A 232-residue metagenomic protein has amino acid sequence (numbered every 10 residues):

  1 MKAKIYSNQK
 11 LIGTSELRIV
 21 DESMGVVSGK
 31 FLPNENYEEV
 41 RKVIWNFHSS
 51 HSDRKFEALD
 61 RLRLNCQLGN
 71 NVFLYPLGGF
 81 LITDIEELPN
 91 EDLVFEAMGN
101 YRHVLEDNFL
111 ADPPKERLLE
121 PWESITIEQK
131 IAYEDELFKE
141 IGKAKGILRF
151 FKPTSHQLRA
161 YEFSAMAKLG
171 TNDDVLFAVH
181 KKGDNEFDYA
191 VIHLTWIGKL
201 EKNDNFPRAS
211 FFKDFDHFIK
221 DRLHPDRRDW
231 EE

Functional and structural regions predicted by a protein language model:
M1-S7, L11-D112: Terminal leader/tail segments of proteins
I5, V179-K181, I192-H193: Acidic/polar residues at beta-strand termini and the immediately following turn/coil
S15-I19, S28-E35, I147-N185: Amphipathic, interaction-prone secondary-structure segments
P33, V94, M98, T126 (+3 more regions): Intrinsic-disorder-associated interaction segments
H51, E140, A144-L148, G170-D173 (+1 more regions): Short secondary-structure junctions and interdomain/linker hinges
E57-N70, G142-M166, D229-E232: Short glycine-rich, low-complexity/disordered patches
P113-E162: Negatively charged, low-complexity tracts enriched in Asp/Glu with abundant Ser/Thr
D188-E232: Helix-rich interaction surfaces within compact, conserved domain-sized segments that mediate assembly or partner
